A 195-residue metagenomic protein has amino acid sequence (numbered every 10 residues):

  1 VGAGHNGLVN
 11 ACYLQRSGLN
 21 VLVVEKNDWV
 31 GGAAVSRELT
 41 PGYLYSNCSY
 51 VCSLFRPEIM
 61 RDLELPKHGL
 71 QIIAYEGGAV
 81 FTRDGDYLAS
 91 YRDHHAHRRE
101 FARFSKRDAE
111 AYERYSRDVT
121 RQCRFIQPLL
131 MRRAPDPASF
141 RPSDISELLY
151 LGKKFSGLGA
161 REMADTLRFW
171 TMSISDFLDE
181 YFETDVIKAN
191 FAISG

Functional and structural regions predicted by a protein language model:
V1-V23: N-terminal Rossmann-like FAD-binding beta1-loop-alpha1 element of flavoenzymes
G4, V9, A33-A34, L44: Gly/Ser/Thr-rich beta-alpha loop segments that engage phosphate groups in nucleotides
V9, Y13, L54-E58, S173: Short amphipathic alpha-helical face segments that pack within enzyme cores and frequently flank/anchor catalytic
Q15-T40: Glycine-rich FAD pyrophosphate-binding loop
S17-N20, K67, E183-V186: Short coil/turn connectors at secondary-structure junctions
R37-G77: N-terminal FAD cofactor-binding segment of flavoenzymes
D84-G195: Rossmann-like flavin
